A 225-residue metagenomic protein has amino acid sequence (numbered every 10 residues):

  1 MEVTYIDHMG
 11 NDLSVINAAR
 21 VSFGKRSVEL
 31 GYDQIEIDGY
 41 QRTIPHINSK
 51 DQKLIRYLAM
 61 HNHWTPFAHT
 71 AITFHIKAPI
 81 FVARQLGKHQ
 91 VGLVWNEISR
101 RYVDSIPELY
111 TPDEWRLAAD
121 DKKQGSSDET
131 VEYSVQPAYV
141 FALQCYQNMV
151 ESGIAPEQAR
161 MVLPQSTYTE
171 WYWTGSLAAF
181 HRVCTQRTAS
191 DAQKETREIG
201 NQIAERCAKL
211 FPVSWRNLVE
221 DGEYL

Functional and structural regions predicted by a protein language model:
M1-L225: Family-specific signature for flavin-dependent thymidylate synthase
